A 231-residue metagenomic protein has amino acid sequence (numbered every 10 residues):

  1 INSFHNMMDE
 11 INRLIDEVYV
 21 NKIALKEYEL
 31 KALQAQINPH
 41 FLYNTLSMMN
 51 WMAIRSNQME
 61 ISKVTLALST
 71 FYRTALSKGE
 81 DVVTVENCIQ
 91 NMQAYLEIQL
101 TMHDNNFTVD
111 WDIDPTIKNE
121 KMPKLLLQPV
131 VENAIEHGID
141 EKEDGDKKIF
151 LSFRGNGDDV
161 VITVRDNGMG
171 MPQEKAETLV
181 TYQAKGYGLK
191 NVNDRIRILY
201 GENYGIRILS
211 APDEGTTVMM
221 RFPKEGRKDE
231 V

Functional and structural regions predicted by a protein language model:
I1-I37, F41-L209, G215-R221: Two-component histidine phosphotransfer core
K224-V231: Generic C-terminal helix-cap and adjacent flexible tail
